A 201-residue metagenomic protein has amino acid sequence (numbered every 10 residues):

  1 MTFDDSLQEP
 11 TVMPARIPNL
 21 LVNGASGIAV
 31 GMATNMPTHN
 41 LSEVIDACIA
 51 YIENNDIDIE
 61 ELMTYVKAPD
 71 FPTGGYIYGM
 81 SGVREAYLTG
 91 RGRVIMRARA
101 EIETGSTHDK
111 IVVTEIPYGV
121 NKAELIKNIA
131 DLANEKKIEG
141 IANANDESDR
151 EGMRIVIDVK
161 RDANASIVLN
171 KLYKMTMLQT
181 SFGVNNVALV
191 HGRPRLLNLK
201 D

Functional and structural regions predicted by a protein language model:
T2, S6-N23, I28-D201: Intrinsically disordered, low-complexity regulatory segments
